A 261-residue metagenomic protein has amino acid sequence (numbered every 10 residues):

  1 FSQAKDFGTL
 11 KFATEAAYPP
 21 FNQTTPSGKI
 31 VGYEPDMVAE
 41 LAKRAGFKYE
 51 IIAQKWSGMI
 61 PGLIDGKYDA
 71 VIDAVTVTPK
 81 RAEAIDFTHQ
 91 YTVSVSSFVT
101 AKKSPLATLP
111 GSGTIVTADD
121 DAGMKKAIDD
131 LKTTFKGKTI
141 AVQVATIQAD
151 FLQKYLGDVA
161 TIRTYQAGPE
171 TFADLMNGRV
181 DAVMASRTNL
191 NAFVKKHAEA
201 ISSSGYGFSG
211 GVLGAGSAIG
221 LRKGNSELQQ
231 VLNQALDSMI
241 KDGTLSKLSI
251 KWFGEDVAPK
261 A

Functional and structural regions predicted by a protein language model:
S2-V75, E83, D242: Extracytoplasmic small-molecule ligand-binding "clamshell" domains of the periplasmic binding protein/Venus flytrap
A16, V75-T76, K102, V144 (+2 more regions): Short secondary-structure boundary segments
A16, V93-S97, R187, V194-N233 (+1 more regions): Periplasmic-binding protein-like
N22-P26, V38-A45, T108-A122, I128-K138 (+2 more regions): Ligand-binding cleft/hinge of the Venus flytrap
P35, E50-P61, M124-I128, I162-N177 (+1 more regions): Short helix-initiation/N-cap motifs at beta->coil->alpha
D36-A45, K102-A122, T146, G214-E255: Extended ligand-binding regions for polar small-molecule ligands
K43, K48-D129, S202, F208-V212: Acidic, polar ligand-binding/catalytic clefts
S57-G58, V75-A84, D150-Y155, P169 (+1 more regions): A ligand-binding cleft/hinge motif common to bilobed small-molecule-binding domains
